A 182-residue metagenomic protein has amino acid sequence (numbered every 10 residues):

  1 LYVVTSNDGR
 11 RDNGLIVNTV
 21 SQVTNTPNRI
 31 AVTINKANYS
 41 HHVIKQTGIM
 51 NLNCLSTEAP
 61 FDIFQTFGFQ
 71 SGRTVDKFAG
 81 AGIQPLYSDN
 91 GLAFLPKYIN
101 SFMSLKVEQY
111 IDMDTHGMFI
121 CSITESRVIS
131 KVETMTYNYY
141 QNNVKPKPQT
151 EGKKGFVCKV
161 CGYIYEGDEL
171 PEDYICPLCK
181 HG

Functional and structural regions predicted by a protein language model:
L1-K154, Y165: Basic, polyanion-binding surface patches
G155-K159, P171: Mature, structured domains enriched in cysteine- and short glycine motifs
F156, K180-G182: Detector for the c-type heme attachment site
K159-V160, P177-L178: Short, cysteine/histidine-rich loop/knuckle motifs that typically chelate Zn2+
I164-D168, G182: Short, non-ligating residues that shape and space the ligands of small metal-coordination modules and catalytic
G167-I175: Short linker/helix segments within small regulatory modules
